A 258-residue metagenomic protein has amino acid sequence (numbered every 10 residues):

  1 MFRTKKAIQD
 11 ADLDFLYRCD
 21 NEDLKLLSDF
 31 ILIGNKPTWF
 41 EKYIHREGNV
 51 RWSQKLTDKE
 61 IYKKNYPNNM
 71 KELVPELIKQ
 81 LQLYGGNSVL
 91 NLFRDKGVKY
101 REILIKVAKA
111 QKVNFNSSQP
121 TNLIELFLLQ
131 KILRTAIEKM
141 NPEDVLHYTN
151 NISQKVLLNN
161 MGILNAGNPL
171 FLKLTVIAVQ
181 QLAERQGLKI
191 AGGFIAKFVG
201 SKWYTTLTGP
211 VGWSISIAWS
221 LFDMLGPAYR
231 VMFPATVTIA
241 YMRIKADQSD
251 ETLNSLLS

Functional and structural regions predicted by a protein language model:
M1-K139: N-terminal leader/propeptide segments of preproteins
D10-L13, N21, K155, G167-F171 (+1 more regions): Generic N-terminal initiation segments characterized by hydrophobic and/or small/turn-forming residues
I31, Q82, N159, L164 (+2 more regions): Generic detector of intrinsically disordered, low-complexity, polar/charged segments
V89, F115-Q119, D144-V145, R230-F233 (+1 more regions): Residue-level signal for secondary-structure boundary elements
F93, G97, K155, A228-V231: Short, surface-exposed loop and linker segments with low hydrophobicity and enrichment for Pro/Ser/Thr
I103-V199: Membrane-proximal, non-transmembrane alpha-helical segments
V179-T208, G212-S258: Membrane-engaging insertion elements
